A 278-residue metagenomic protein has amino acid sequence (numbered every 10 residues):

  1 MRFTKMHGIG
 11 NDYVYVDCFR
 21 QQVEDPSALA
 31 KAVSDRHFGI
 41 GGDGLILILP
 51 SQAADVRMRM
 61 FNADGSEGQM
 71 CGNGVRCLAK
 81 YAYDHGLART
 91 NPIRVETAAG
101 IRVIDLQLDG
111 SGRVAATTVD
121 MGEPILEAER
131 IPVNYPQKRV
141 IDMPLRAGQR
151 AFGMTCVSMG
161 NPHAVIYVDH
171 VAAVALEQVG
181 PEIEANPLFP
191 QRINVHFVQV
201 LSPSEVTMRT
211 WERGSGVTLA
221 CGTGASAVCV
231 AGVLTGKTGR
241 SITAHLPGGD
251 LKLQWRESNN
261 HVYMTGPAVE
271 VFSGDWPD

Functional and structural regions predicted by a protein language model:
M1-Q22, V119, P136-G148, F152-V157: N-terminal, positively charged, Ser/Thr/Ala/Gly-biased leader segments that form transit/presequence-like amphipathic
M1-R113, A164-D278: A glycine-rich beta-to-alpha transition motif near the start of alpha/beta enzyme domains, typified by
P92-R94, I101-V103, Q107-A147, A151-M154 (+2 more regions): Juxtamembrane transmembrane-helix boundary motif
E123-I125, M159-H163, A268: Glycine-rich beta-alpha junction loops
M154, P162-V165: Selected transmembrane alpha-helices and immediately adjacent juxtamembrane segments of polytopic inner-membrane
V157-M159, P181: Membrane-interfacial helix-loop segments of redox and metal-homeostasis proteins, especially TM-loop-TM junctions
